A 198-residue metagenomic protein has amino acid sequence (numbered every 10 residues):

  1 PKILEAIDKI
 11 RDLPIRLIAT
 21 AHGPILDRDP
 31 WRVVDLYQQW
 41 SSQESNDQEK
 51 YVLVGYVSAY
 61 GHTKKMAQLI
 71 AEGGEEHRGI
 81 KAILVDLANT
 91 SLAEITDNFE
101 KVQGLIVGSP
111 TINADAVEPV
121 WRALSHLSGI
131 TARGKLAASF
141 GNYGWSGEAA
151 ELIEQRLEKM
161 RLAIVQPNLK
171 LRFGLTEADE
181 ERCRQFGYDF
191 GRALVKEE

Functional and structural regions predicted by a protein language model:
P1-I25, L69-I83, I95-E198: FMN-binding flavodoxin-like domain, especially the glycine-rich phosphate-binding loop
I15-K50: Terminal amphipathic helices with adjacent charged low-complexity linkers/tails
P30-W31, K65, A150: A short acidic (Asp/Glu
Y37, Y56, Y60, F140-Y143: Aromatic side chains
K50-I95: Long, well-ordered mid-to-C-terminal structural blocks that present hydrophobic/aromatic surfaces
